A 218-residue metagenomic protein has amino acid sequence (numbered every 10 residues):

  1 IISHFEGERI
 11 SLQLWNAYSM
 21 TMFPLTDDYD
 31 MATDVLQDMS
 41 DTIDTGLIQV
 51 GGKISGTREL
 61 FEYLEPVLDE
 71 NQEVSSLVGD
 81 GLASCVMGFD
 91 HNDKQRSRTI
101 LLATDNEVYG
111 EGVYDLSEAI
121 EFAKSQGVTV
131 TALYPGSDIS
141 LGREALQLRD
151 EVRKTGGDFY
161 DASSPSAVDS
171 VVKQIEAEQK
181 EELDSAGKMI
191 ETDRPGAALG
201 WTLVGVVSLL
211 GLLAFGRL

Functional and structural regions predicted by a protein language model:
I1-L60, L64: Membrane-embedded segments
I2-I10, Q37-D44, V86-K94, K124-S125 (+4 more regions): Sec-exported extracytoplasmic/periplasmic mature domains
L14-N16, D27, T104, Y134 (+1 more regions): A mature extracytoplasmic/lumenal domain signature
S19-M22, S140, D169: Generic structural signal for helix capping and beta-alpha/helix-loop junctions
T21, G112, L203-V207: Mature, folded catalytic cores of secreted/periplasmic enzymes
D69-S76, D80, S84-G88, N92-T99 (+1 more regions): VWA/integrin I-like adhesion module and closely mimicked acidic/polar interface patches used
E151, D158-D193: Juxtamembrane amphipathic/hinge helix adjacent to a transmembrane helix
E181-L218: C-terminal signal-anchor/stop-transfer transmembrane helix together with its immediate cytosolic, Lys/Arg-enriched
